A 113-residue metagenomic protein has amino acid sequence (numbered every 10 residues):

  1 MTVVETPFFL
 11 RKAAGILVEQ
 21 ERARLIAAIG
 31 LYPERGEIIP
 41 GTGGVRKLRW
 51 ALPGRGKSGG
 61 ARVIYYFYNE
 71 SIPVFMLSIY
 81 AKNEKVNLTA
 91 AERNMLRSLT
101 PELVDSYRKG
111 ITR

Functional and structural regions predicted by a protein language model:
M1-Q20, R113: Arg/Lys-rich, positively charged N-terminal/basic patches that mediate binding to nucleic acids
V3, R22-Y32, G36-I39, S98: N-terminal targeting/export leaders
P7, R62, N94: Active-site phosphate/pyrophosphate-handling residues
K12, P33-E34, G43, N83: Residue-level signal for pocket-adjacent positions within structured domains
E19-Q20, R24-I26, L31, G44 (+1 more regions): Sequence/structural signature of beta-propeller domains
E19-R22, S58, R93, R97: Amphipathic alpha-helical transducer elements in NTP-driven molecular machines
I39-Y80, E84: Basic/aromatic recognition patch in beta-strand/loop cores that engages polyanionic ligands
F67-R113: Enriched for short, Lys/Arg-rich terminal
